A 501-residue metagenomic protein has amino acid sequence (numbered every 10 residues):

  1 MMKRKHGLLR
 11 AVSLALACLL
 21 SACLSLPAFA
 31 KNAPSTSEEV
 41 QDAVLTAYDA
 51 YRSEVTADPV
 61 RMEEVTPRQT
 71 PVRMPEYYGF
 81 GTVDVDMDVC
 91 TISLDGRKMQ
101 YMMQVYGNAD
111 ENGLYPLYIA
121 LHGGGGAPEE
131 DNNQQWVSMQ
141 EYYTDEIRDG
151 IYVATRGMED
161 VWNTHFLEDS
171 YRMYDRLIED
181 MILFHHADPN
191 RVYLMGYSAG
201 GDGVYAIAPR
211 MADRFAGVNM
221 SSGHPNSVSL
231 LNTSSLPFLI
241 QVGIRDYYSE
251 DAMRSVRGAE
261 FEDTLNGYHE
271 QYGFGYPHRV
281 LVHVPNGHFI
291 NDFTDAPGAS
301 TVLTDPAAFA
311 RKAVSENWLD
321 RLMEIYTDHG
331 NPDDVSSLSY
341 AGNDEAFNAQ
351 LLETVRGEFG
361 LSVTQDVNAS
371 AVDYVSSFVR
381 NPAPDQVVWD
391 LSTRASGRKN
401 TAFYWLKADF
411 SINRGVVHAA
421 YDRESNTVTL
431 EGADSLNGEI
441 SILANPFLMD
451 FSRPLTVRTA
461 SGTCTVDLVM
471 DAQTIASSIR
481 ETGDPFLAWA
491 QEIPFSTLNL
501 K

Functional and structural regions predicted by a protein language model:
A22-N32: Sec-dependent signal peptide cleavage junction
K31-Y115, S478-F486: A domain-start/cap signature at the N-terminus of enzymes
N32-E54, K98-Q100, Y268-P277, V284-K501: Alpha/beta-hydrolase-fold serine-hydrolase catalytic core, especially in secreted/extracellular enzymes
G107-G113, W162-A199, P209-A212: Gly/Ser-rich "nucleophile elbow"/oxyanion-hole loop immediately N-terminal to the catalytic nucleophile in hydrolases
L114-I182: Active-site machinery of serine-nucleophile hydrolases
N190-S234: Primarily recognizes the serine-hydrolase "nucleophile elbow" in alpha/beta-hydrolase and SGNH/GDSL folds
L239-G243: Short beta-strand/loop motif that positions the catalytic acidic residue of the alpha/beta-hydrolase fold
R245-V256: Acidic catalytic loop of the alpha/beta-hydrolase fold
